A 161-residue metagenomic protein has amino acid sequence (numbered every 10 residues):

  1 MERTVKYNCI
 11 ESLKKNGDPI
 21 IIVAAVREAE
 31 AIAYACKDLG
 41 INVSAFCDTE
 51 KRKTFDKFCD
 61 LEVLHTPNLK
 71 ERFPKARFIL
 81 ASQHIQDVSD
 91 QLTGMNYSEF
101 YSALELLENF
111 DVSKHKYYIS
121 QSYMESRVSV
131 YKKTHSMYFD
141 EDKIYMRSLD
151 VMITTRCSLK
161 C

Functional and structural regions predicted by a protein language model:
E2-K14: A short, well-structured juxtamembrane/interface segment
K14-K15, F73, I144: Short, flexible coil/linker segments at domain boundaries that flank nucleotide/cofactor-interacting
N16-C36, F46: Glycine-rich adenosine-cofactor-binding loop
P19-V23, R77-I79, L149: Conserved beta-strand elements of the Class I
V26, E50, M152: Anionic group-transfer/hydrolysis microenvironments
L39, K51-Y118: Phosphate-bearing ligand-interacting subdomains that bind or position ATP/ADP/UDP/GDP/NAD(P) or nucleotide-linked
S44-E50: Short internal beta-strands
E105-C161: N-terminal pre-core extensions flanking Radical SAM catalytic domains
